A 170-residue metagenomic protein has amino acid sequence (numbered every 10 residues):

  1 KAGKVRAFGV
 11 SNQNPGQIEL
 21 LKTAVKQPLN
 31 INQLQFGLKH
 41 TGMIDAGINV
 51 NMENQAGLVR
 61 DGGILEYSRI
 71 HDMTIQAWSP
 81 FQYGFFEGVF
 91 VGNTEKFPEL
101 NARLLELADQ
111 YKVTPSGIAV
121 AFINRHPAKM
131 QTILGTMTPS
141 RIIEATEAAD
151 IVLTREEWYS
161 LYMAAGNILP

Functional and structural regions predicted by a protein language model:
K1-P170: Beta/alpha (TIM)-barrel catalytic core signal, keyed to glycine-rich beta->alpha loops juxtaposed to Asp/Glu that bind
